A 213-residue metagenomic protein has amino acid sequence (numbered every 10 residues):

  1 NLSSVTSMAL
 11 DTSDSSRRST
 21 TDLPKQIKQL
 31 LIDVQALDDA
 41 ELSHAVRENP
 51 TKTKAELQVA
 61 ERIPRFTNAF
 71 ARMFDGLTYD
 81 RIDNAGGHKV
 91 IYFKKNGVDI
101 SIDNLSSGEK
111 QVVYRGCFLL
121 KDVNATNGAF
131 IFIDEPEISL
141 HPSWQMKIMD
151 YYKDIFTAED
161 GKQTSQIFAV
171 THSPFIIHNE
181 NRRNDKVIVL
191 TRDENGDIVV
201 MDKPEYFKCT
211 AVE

Functional and structural regions predicted by a protein language model:
L2-K110, C117-F130, D160: Extended helical coiled-coil dimerization/tether regions that scaffold and oligomerize large DNA-maintenance assemblies
G87-E213: Switch/communication elements of ASCE P-loop NTPase nucleotide-binding domains
